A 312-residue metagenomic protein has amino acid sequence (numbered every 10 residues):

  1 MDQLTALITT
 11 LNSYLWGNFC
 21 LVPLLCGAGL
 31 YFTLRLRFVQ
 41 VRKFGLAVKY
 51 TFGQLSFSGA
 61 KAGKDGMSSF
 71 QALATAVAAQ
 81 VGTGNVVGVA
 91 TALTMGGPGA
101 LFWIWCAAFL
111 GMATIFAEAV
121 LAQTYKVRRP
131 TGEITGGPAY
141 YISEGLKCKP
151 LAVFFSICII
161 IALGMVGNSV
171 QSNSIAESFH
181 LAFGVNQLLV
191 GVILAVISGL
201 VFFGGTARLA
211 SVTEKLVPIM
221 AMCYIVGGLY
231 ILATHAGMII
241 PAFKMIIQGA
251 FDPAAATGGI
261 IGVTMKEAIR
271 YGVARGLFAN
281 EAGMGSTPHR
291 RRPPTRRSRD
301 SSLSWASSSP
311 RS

Functional and structural regions predicted by a protein language model:
M1-A78, T83, L93-A100, G111: N-terminal alpha-helical transmembrane segments of multi-pass membrane transport and channel/translocase proteins
V22-G27, M67-A74, C148-A162, V192-I193 (+3 more regions): Select transmembrane alpha-helical segments in multipass membrane proteins
L24-A28, R35-V48, S174-F179, N186-I247: Membrane-interface loop-to-helix entry segments
F32-T33, A107-G132, P138-N173, E177-F202: Helix-loop-helix module between adjacent transmembrane segments
F57-M95, L121-A139, S143, I157-I160 (+1 more regions): Alpha-helical membrane segments and immediately flanking helix-loop junctions that form or couple to the substrate/ion
E118, S309-S312: Short alpha-helical transmembrane segments in multi-pass integral membrane proteins
P138, I175, V201-P218, M238-F243 (+1 more regions): Hydrophobic, small-residue-rich membrane helices and short re-entrant helix-turn-helix hairpins that build
E214, I219-T287, A306-S307: Membrane-embedded translocation segments of transport machinery
